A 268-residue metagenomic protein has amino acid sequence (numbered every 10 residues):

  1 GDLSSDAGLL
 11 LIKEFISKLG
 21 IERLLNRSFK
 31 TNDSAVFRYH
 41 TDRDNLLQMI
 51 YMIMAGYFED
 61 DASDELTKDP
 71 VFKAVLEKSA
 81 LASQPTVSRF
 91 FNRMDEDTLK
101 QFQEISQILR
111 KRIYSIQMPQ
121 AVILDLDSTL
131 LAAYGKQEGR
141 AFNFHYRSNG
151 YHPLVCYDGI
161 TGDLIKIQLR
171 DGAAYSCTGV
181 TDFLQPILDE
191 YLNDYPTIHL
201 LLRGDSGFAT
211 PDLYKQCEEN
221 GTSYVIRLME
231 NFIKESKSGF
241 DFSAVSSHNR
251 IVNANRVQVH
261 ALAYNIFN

Functional and structural regions predicted by a protein language model:
G1-S5, R38-T41, I53, C177 (+3 more regions): Hydrophobic alpha-helical scaffolding
G1-Y175, T181-D194: Dynamic "connector" segments at or just before major functional cores
F15, S63, E230-N255, A263-N268: Short amphipathic alpha-helical "interface-anchor" segments enriched in bulky aromatics
S34-F37, D127, H199-G207, I251: Conserved short loop/turn motifs at secondary-structure junctions
Y51, L66-P70, R93, P186-E190 (+5 more regions): Generic, well-ordered alpha-helical scaffold segments in large soluble proteins
I123-D125, K166, L201-R203, V225 (+2 more regions): Structured core elements
L169-M229: An internal, acidic/charged active-site-proximal segment that coordinates divalent cations and/or engages
